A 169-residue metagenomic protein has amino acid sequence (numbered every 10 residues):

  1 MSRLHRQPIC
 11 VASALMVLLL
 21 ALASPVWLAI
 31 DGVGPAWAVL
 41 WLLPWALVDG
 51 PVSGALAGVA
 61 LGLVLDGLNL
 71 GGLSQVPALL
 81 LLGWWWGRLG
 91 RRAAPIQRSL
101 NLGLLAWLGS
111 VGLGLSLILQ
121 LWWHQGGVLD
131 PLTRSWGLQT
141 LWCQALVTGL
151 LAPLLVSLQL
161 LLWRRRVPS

Functional and structural regions predicted by a protein language model:
M1-S169: Terminal, non-globular segments
